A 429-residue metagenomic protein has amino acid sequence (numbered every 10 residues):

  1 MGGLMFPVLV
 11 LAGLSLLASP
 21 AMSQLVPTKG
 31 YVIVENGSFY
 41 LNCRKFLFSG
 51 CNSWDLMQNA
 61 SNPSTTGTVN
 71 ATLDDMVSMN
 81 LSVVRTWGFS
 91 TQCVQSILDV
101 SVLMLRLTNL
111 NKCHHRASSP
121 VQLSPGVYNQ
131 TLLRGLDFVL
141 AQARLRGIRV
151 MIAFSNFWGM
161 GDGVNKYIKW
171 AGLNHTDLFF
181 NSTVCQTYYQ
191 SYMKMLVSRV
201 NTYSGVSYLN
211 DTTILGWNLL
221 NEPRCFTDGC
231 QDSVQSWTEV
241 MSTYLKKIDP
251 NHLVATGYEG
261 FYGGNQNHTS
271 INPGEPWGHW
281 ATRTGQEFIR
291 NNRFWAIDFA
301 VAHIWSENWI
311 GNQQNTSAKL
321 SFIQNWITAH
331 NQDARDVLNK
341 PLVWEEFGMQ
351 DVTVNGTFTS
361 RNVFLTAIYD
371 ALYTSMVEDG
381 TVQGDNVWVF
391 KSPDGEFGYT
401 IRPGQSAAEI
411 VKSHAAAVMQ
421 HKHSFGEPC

Functional and structural regions predicted by a protein language model:
M1-A12: Classical eukaryotic N-terminal signal peptides for Sec-dependent ER targeting/secretion, especially the positively
L11-K29: N-terminal signal peptide
L25-P341, F347-K412, F425: Active-site mouth of glycoside hydrolases
H414-C429: A cross-taxonomic marker for long C-terminal extensions/tails that follow the last structured domain
